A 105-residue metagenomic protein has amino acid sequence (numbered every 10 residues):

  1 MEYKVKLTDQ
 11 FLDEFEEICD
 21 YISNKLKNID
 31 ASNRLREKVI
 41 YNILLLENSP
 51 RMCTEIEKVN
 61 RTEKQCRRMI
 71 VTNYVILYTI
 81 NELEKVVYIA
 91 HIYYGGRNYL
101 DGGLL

Functional and structural regions predicted by a protein language model:
M1-K38: Arg/Lys-rich, positively charged N-terminal/basic patches that mediate binding to nucleic acids
E2, I40, E84-V86: A structure-centric signal for secondary-structure junctions around beta-strands
K6, R34, I40, L44 (+1 more regions): PIN-domain endoribonuclease scaffold, especially VapC-family toxins
L26, V71-V75, T79-L105: Enriched for short, Lys/Arg-rich terminal
K27, A31-L35, T54-E57, R61-T62 (+1 more regions): Solvent-exposed interaction patches of small proteins and small membrane subunits
E47-P50: Short proline/glycine- and basic residue-enriched helix-capping loop/turn segments at helix->loop/beta transitions
M52-L83: Basic/aromatic recognition patch in beta-strand/loop cores that engages polyanionic ligands
